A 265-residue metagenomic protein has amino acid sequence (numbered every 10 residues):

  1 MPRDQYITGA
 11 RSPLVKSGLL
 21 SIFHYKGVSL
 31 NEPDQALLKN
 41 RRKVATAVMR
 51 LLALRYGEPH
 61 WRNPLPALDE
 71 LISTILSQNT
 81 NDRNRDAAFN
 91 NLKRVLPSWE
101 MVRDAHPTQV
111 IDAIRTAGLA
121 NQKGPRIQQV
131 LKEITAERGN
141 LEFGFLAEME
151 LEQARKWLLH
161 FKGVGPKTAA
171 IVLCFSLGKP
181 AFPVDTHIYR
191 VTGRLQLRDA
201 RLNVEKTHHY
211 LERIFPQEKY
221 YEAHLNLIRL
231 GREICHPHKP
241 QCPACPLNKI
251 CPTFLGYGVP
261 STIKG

Functional and structural regions predicted by a protein language model:
D4, K16, K26, N31-E32: Intrinsically disordered, low-complexity polyampholyte segments enriched for Lys and acidic residues
Q5-T8, S21, Y25: Short terminal hydrophobic/aromatic SLiMs and anchors at protein ends
T8-G9, I263: N-terminal compositionally biased, intrinsically disordered segments and leader/signal-like regions
E32-K264: Catalytic cores of DNA base-excision repair glycosylases
